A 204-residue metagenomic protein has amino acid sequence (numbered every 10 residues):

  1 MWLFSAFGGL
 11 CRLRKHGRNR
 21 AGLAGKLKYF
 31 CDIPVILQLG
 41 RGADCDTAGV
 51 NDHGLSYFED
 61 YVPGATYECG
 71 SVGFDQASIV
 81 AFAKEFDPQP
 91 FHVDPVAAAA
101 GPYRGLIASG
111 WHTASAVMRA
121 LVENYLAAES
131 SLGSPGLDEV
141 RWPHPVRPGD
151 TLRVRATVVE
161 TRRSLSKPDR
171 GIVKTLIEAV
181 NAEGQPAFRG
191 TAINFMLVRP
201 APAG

Functional and structural regions predicted by a protein language model:
G8-G9, G17, G22-G25, G40-G42 (+1 more regions): Residue-identity detector for glycine
L27-G40: N-terminal amphipathic/hydrophobic targeting modules at extreme N-termini, encompassing cleavable Sec/SRP-type signal
G49-G136, A201-G204: Hot-dog-fold acyl-thioester-processing enzymes
V50-P63, W142-G204: HotDog/MaoC-like acyl-thioester-processing domains
E129-L132, V140, H144-V146: Mid-chain, well-packed structural core segment of small domains
